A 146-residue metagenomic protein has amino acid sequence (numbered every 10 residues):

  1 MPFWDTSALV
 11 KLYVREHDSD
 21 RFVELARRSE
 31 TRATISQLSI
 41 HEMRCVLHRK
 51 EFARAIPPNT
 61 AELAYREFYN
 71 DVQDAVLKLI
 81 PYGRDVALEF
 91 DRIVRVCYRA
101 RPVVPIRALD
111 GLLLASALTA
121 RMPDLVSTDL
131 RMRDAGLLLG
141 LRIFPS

Functional and structural regions predicted by a protein language model:
M1-L63, L130, L139-F144: Short, well-structured N-terminal submotif of metal-dependent ribonuclease cores
P2-A8, I93-V104, A135-S146: Short flexible/disordered coil segments
D5, V72, Y82-D85, D129 (+1 more regions): Poly-acidic low-complexity segments
S7, I35, D74-V76, V103: Generic secondary-structure boundary/loop-capping signal
S19-R21, R66, G111-L114: A generic local structural motif
L25-S29, N70-D71, T119: A short, N-terminal amphipathic alpha-helix
L38-Y98, L138: Active-site-proximal, substrate-binding regions of enzyme catalytic domains and RNA-binding/basic surfaces
L77-L130, D134: Active-site neighborhoods of divalent-metal-dependent phosphate/nucleic-acid chemistry enzymes
